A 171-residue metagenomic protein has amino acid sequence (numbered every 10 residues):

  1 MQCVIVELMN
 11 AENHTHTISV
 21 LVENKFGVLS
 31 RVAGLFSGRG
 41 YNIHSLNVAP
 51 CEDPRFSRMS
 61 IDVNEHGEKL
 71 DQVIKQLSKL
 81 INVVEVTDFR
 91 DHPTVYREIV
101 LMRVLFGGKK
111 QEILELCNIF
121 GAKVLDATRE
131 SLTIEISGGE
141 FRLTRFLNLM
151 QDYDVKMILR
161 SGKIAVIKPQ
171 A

Functional and structural regions predicted by a protein language model:
Q2-A171: A conserved regulatory-domain signal marking ACT and ACT-like small-molecule sensing domains and adjacent regulatory
